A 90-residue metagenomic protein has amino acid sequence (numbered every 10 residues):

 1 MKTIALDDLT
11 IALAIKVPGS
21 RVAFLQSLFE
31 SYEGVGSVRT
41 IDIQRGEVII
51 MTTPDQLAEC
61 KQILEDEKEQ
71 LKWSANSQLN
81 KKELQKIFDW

Functional and structural regions predicted by a protein language model:
M1-D8: A detector for short, charged/polar N-terminal pre-domain segments
A12-E65, L71-A75: Amphipathic, hydrophobic secondary-structure cores in small proteins
D55-E59, K82-W90: Short, low-order "capping/linker" segments at domain edges
N76-K81: Well-ordered alpha/beta subsegment
